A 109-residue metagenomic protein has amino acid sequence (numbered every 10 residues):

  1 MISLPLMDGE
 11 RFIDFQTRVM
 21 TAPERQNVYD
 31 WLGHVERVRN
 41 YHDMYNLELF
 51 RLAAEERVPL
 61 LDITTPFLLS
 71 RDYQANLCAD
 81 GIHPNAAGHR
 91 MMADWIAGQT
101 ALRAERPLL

Functional and structural regions predicted by a protein language model:
I2-S3: Alpha/beta-hydrolase-fold catalytic nucleophile elbow
M7-I13, L68-S70: Short catalytic/ligand-binding loop motif for oxyanion handling, primarily in non-cytosolic enzymes, centered on
R11-I63: Substrate-gating cap/lid alpha-helix
F15-T17, A75-C78: Short low-complexity, flexible loop/linker segments enriched in glycine and/or proline with clustered acidic
N27-D30, D72-N76: Short glycine/proline-rich turn/loop motifs
R51-L52, F67-S70, T100: Alpha-helix C-terminal capping segments
E56-P59, N76-L109: Histidine-centered active-site loop/cap adjacent to the catalytic His in serine esterases/O-acetyl transfer systems
